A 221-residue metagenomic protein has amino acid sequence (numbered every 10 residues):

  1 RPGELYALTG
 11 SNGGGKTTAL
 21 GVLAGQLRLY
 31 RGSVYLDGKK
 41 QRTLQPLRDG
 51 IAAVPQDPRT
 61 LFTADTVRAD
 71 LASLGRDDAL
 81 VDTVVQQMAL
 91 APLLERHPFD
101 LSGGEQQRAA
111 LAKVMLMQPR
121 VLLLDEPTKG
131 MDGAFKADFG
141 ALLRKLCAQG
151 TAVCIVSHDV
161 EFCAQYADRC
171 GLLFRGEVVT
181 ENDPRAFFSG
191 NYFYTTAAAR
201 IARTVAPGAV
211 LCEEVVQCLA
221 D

Functional and structural regions predicted by a protein language model:
R1, Y194-D221: ABC ATPase nucleotide-binding domains
T9-S11: The feature captures the beta-strand-to-loop junction immediately N-terminal to the Walker
A24: Helix-to-loop junction immediately C-terminal to a conserved catalytic motif
D78-L93: Conserved ABC ATPase "signature" region
H97-L101, E105: Conserved ABC ATPase signature
S157-H158: H-loop/switch region of ABC-family ATPase nucleotide-binding domains
E177-I201: Conserved beta-strand-loop-alpha-helix hinge in the C-terminal portion of ABC ATPase nucleotide-binding domains
